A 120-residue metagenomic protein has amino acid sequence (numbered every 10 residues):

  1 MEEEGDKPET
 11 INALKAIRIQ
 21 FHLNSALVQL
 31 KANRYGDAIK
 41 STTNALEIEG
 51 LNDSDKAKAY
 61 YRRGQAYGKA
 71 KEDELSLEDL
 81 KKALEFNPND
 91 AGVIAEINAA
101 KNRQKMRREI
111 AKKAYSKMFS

Functional and structural regions predicted by a protein language model:
M1-S120: Alpha-helical tetratricopeptide repeat
